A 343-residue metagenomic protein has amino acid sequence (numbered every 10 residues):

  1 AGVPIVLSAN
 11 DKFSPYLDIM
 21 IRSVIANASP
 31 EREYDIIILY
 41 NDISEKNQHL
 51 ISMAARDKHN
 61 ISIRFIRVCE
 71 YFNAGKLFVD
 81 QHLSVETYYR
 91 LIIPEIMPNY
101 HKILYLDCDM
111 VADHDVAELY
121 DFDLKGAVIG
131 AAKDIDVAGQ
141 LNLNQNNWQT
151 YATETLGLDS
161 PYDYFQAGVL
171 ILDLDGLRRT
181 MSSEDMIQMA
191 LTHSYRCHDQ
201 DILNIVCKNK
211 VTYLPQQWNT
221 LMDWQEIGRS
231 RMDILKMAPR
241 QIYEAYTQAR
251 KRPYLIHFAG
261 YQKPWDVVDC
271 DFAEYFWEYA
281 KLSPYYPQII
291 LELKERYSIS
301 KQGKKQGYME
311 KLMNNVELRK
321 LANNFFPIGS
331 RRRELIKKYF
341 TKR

Functional and structural regions predicted by a protein language model:
A1-R22, A26: N-proximal low-complexity "stem/linker" segments adjacent to membrane-targeting elements
A1-V3, A9, A167, L172-R343: A glycosyltransferase accessory/donor-loop signature
R22, H49-S52, D113-K125, S183: Short alpha-helix within the catalytic core of nucleotide-sugar-dependent glycosyltransferases
Y34-D42, A131-K133: Short internal beta-strands
M53-E95: Active-site-proximal specificity loops/subdomain of glycosyltransferases
I103: Short aromatic/hydrophobic "clamp" motif used to bind/position activated sugar donors
L106: Catalytic metal- and UDP-sugar-binding loop of GT-A-like glycosyltransferases, i.e., residues flanking the conserved
M110-Q145: Conserved donor-nucleotide/metal-binding helix-loop-beta segment in metal-dependent transferases, i.e., the alpha-helix
